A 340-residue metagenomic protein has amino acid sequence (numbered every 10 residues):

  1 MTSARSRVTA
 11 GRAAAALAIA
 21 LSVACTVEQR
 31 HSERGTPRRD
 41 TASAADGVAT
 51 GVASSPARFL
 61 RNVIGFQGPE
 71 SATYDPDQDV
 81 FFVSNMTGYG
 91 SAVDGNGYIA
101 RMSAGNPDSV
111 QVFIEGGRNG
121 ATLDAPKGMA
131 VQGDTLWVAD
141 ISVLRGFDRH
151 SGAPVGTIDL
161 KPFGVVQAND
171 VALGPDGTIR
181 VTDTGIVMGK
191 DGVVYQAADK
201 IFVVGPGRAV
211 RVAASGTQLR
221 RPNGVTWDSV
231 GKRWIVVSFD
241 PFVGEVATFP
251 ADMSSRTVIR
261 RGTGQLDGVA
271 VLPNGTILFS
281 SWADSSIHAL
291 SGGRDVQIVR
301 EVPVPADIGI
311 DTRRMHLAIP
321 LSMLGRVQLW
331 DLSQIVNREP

Functional and structural regions predicted by a protein language model:
C25-E28: Bacterial signal peptide processing site
P37-A57, V93, G97: Blade/loop signatures of beta-propeller domains
D46-P69, I114: A short helix->beta-strand "capping" segment at the edge of beta-propeller domains
A57-V63, D108-G120, A153-K161, A209-G216 (+2 more regions): A short beta-strand motif characteristic of beta-propeller blades
F66-Q78, Y89, G117-T135, P162-V187 (+5 more regions): Beta-rich, blade/repeat-based domains predominating in secreted/periplasmic proteins but also intracellular
G90-G95, A139, I186-A198, F239-G244 (+1 more regions): Short, solvent-exposed loop/turn segments at conserved positions within beta-propeller repeat blades
G95-A100, V143-R145, D199-F202, E245-A247 (+2 more regions): A short loop-to-beta-strand structural motif that recurs across blades of beta-propeller domains
M102-P107, D148-A153, V204-R208, F249-S254 (+2 more regions): Short loop/turn segments that connect beta-strands within beta-propeller blades
